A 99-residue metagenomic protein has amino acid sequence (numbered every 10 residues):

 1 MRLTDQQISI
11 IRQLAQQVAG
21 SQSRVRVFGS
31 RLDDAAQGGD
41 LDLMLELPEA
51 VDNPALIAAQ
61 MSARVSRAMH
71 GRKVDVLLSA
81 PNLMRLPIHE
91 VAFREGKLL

Functional and structural regions predicted by a protein language model:
M1-R26, L32-G38, P48-L99: Catalytic core of pol beta-like nucleotidyltransferases
